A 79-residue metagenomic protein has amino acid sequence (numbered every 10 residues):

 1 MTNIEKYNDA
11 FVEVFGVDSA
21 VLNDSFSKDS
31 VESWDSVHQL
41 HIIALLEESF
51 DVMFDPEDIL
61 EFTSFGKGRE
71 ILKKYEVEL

Functional and structural regions predicted by a protein language model:
T2-A44, S49-L79: Phosphopantetheine-dependent thiolation modules in NRPS/PKS and related acyl-activating systems
